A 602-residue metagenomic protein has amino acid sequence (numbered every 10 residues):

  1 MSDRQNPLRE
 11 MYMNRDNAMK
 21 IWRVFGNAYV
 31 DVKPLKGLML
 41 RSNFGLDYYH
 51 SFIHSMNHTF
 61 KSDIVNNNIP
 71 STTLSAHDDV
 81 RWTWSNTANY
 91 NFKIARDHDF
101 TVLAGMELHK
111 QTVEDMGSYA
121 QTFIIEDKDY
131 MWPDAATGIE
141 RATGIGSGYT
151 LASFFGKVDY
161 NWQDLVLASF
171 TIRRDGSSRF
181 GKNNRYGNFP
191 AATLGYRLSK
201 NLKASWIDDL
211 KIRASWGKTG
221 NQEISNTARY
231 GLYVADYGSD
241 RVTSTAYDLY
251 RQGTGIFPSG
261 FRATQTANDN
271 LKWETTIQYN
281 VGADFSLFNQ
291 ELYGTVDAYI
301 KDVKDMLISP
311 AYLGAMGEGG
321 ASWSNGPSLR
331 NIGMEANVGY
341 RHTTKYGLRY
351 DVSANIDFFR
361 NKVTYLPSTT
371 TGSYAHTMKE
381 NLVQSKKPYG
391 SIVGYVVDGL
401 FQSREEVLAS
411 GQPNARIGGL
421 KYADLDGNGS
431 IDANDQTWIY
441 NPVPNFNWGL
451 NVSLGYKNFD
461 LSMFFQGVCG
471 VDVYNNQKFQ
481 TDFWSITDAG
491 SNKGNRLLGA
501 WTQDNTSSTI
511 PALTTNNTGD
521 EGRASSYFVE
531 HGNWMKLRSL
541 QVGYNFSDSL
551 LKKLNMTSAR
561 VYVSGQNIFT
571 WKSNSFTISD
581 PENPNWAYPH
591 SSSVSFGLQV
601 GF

Functional and structural regions predicted by a protein language model:
M1-N57, N66-G390, D520, A524-F602: Extracellular/periplasmic, surface-exposed regions of secreted and cell-surface proteins
K61, N66, G255-T264, D302-G326 (+3 more regions): Surface-exposed, extracytoplasmic segments of Gram-negative outer-membrane nutrient-acquisition systems
A191-T193, S353, N451-S453, S462-F464: Predominantly transmembrane beta-strands of Gram-negative outer membrane beta-barrel pores used for transport
N434, P444-K457, R538-G543: Conserved SET/PR-domain catalytic core that frames the SAM/AdoMet-binding pocket
Y456-M463, L550: Alpha-helix capping/termination and helix-coil
